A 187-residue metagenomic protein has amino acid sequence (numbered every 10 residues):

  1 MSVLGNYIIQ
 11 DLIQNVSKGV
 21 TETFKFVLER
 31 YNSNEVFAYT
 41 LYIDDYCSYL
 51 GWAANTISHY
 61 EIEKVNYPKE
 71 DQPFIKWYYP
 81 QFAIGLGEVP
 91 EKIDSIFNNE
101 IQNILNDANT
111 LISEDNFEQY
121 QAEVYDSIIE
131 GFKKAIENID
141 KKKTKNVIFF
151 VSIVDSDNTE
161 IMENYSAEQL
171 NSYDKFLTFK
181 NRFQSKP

Functional and structural regions predicted by a protein language model:
S2-V36: Short N-terminal edge-element motif at the start of the domain
T23-N34, A108-L111, A135, I139-K142: Short secondary-structure junctions and interdomain/linker hinges
F26, R30-P68: N-terminal interaction modules that seed assembly of large macromolecular complexes
L41, Y46-I57, W77-I84, K145-I161: Generic preference for hydrophobic/aromatic residues in regular secondary structure cores
D45, Y67-D71, Q169, F176: Intrinsically disordered, low-complexity regions enriched in Ser/Pro/Gly/Gln/His and often acidic
Y60-Q121, Y125: Polybasic, proline/glycine-rich intrinsically disordered low-complexity segments
Y125-K133: Extended, Lys/Arg-enriched charged tracts that mediate electrostatic binding to polyanionic substrates
K134-P187: Glycine-rich, aromatic-bearing surface loops/beta-hairpins
